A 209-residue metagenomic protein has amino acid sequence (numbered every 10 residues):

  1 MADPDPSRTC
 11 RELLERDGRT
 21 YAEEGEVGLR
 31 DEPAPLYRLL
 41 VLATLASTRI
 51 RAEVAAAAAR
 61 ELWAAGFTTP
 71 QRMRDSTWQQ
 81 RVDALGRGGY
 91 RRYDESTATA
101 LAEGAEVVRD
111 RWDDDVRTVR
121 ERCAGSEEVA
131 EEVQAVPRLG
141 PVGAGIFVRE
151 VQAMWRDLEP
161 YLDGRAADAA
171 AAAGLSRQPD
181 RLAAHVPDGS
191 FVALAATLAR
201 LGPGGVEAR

Functional and structural regions predicted by a protein language model:
M1-V27, V116, E128, P141-R209: C-terminal accessory module of base-excision DNA glycosylases/AP lyases that mediates lesion recognition and DNA
V27-R38, R91-S96, H185-A193: Structural motif
L40-L45, L85, L101, A105 (+2 more regions): Short alpha-helical scaffolding segments that buttress acidic/His motifs in well-ordered protein cores
T44-V54, R91: A short secondary-structure junction motif
T48-I50, G66-F67, R109, Q152 (+1 more regions): Short alpha-helix boundary/capping elements
A58-E61: Short Gly/aromatic-enriched secondary-structure transition segments
F67-A135: Alpha-helical ds-nucleic-acid-binding substructure associated with the helix-hairpin-helix region of base-excision DNA
A135-P141: A structural motif
